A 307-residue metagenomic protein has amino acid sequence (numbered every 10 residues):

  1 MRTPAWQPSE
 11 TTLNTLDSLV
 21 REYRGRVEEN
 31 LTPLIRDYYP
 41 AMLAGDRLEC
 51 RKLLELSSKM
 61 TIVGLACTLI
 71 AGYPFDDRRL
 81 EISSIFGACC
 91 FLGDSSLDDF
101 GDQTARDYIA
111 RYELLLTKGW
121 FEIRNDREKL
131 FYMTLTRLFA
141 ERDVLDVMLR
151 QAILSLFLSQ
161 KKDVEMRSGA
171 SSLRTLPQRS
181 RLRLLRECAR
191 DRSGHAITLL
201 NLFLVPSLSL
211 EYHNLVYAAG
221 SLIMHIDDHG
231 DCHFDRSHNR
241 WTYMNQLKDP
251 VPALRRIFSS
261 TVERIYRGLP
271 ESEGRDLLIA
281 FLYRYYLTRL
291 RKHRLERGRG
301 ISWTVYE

Functional and structural regions predicted by a protein language model:
M1-Y39: Long, contiguous, compositionally biased segments that the model treats as domain-scale units
R2-W6, D77-F86, C90-Y108: Non-catalytic interface/linker regions that flank or bridge core catalytic/transmembrane domains
Y23-Y39, L43-A66, D76-I82, C89 (+3 more regions): All-alpha helical catalytic cores of prenyl diphosphate-utilizing isoprenoid enzymes
S95, L199, F203, D228 (+1 more regions): Generic, well-ordered alpha-helical scaffold segments in large soluble proteins
A105-T136, P177-D191, R236-L269: Divalent-cation-assisted or electrostatically stabilized phosphate/pyrophosphate-binding catalytic cores
E122-L154, P252-R297: Primarily interfacial, aromatic-capped hydrophobic alpha-helices that serve as membrane anchors
R297-E307: ATP/Mg2+ or Mg2+-diphosphate-binding catalytic cores that bind nucleotide phosphates or diphosphates via glycine-rich
